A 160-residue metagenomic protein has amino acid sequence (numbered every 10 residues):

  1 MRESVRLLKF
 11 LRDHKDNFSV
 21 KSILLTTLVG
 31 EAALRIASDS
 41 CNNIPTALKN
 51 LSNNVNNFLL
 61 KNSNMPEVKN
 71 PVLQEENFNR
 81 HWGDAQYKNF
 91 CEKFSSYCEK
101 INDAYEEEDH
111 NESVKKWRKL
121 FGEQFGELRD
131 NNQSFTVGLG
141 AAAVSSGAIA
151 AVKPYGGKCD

Functional and structural regions predicted by a protein language model:
M1-D160: Non-catalytic helical "accessory" subdomain of NTase-fold nucleotidyltransferases
